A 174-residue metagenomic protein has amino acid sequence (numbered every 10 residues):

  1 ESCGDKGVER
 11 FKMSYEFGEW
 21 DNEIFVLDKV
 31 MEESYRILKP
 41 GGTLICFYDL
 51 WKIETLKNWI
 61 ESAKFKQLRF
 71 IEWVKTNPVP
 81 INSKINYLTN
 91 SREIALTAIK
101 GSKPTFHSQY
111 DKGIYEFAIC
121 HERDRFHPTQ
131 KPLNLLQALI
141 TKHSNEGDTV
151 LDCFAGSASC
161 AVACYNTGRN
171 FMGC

Functional and structural regions predicted by a protein language model:
E1-V79, N86, N90, H107-C174: S-adenosyl-L-methionine-dependent nucleic acid methyltransferase catalytic domains
T76-P80, A95-A98: Short amphipathic alpha-helical surface micro-motifs
T89-K103: Conserved beta strand-loop-helix elements of the APE1-like EEP
